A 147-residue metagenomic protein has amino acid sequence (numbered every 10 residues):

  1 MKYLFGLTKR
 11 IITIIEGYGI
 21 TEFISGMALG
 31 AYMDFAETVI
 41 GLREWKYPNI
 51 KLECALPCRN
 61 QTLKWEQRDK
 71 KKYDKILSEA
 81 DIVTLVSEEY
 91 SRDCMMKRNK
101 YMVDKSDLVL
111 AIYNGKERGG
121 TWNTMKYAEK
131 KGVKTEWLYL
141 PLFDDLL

Functional and structural regions predicted by a protein language model:
M1-L147: Acidic/glycine-enriched connector segments
